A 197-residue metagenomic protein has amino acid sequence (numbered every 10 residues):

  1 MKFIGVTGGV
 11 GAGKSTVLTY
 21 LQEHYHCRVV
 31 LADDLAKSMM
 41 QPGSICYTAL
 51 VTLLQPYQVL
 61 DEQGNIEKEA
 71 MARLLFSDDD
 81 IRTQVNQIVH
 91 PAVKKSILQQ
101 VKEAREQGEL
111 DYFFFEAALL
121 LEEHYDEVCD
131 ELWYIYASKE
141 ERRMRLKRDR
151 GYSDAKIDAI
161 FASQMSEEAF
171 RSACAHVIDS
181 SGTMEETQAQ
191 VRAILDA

Functional and structural regions predicted by a protein language model:
V6: Hydrophobic anchor at the beta1->P-loop junction of P-loop NTPases
A12: ATP-binding Walker
S15: Walker A/P-loop
C27-M40: Short beta-strand-centered segment that lines the nucleotide-binding/catalytic pocket of NTP-utilizing
K37-E109: ATP-dependent small-molecule kinase phosphotransfer cores that center on conserved nucleotide phosphate-binding segments
L98-D149: ATP-dependent NMP and nucleoside kinases share a basic, alpha-helical "lid"
D126-V128, K139, R148, Y152-A197: Small-molecule kinase domains that catalyze NTP-dependent phosphoryl transfer to phosphate-bearing small molecules
